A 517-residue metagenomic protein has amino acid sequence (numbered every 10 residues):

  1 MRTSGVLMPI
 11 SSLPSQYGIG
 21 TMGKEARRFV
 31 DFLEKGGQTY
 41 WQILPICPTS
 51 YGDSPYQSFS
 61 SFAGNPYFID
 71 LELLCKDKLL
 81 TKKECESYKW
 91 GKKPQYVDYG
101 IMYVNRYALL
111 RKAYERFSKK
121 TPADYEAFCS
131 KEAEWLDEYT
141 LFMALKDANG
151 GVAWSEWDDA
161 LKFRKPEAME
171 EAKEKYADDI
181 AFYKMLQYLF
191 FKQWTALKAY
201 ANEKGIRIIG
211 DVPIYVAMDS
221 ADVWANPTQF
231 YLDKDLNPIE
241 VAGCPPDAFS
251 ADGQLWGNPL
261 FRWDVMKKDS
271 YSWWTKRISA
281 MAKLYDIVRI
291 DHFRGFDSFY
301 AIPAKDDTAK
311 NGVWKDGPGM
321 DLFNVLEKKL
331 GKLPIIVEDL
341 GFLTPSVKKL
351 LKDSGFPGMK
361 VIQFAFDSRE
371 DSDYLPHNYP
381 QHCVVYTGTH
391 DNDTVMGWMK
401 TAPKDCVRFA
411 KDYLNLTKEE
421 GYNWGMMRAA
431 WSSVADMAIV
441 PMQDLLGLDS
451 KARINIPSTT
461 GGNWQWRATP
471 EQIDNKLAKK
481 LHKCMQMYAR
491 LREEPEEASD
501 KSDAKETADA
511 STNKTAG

Functional and structural regions predicted by a protein language model:
M1-S11, R27: N-terminal regions that are enriched for targeting/export leaders and immediately downstream pro/stem segments
P9, S15, D53-F191, V216-I439 (+2 more regions): Alpha-amylase-like alpha-glycosidases and glucanotransferases acting on alpha-linked glucans and related
K24-D31, K192-Y200, W274-K276, Y422-M426: Short alpha-helical segments and helix-capping/turn motifs at coil-helix boundaries
E25-T49, L284-Y285: Catalytic domains of carbohydrate-active enzymes, especially glycoside hydrolases
E34, W194-N202, E327, L351-K352: Surface-exposed amphipathic alpha-helices with a cationic face
Y183-K184, Y188-V216: Conserved, well-ordered alpha-helix/loop/beta-strand core segments that scaffold catalytic motifs
G447-D500: Structured C-terminal cap/extension of enzyme domains
E497-A516: Intrinsically disordered, low-complexity terminal tails and inter-domain linkers enriched for S/T/G/P/D/E
